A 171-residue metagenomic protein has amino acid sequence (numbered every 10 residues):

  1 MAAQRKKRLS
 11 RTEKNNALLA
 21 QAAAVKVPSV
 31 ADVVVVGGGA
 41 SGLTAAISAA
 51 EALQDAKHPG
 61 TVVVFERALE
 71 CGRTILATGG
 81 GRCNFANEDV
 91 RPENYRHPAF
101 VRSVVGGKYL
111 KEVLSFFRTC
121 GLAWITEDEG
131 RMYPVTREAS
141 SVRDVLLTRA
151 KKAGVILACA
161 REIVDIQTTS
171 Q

Functional and structural regions predicted by a protein language model:
A2-A3, R11-V30: A short, basic/flexible loop-to-alpha-helix module at the beginning of a structural domain
V25-S41, V63: Beta1/beta-strand and adjacent pyrophosphate-binding region of the FAD-binding site in flavoprotein oxidoreductases
V34, A50-G80: Glycine-rich FAD pyrophosphate-binding loop
S41, A45-A50: Small-residue (primarily alanine) positions within well-ordered alpha-helices, especially packing/interaction faces
E66, T126, L157-C159: General beta-strand structural signal in soluble alpha/beta enzymes
G79-E129: Glycine-rich active-site loop/strand segments that organize a redox cofactor
V101-Y109, E129-T148, A158: Short beta-strand to alpha-helix junction loop
C159-S170: A conserved short coil-to-beta-strand element within the FAD-binding core of flavoproteins
